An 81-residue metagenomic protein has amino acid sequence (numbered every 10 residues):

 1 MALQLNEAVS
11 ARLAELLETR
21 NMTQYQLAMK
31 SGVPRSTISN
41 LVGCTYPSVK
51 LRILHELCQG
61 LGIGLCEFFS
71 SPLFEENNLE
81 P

Functional and structural regions predicted by a protein language model:
M1-M22: A short, Lys/Arg-rich alpha-helix, primarily the initiator
A2, N40, F69-P81: Short, charged recognition helix plus adjacent turn of helix-turn-helix-like nucleic-acid-binding domains
E18, G43, L73: Residue-level detection of the helix-turn-helix DNA-binding "recognition helix"
L27-A28: Short alpha-helical "recognition helix" segments of helix-turn-helix
V33-S48: Recognition helix of helix-turn-helix/homeodomain-like DNA-binding domains that insert into the DNA major groove
T45-Q59: Short, basic-rich loop-to-helix N-cap that marks the start of a DNA-contacting helix
